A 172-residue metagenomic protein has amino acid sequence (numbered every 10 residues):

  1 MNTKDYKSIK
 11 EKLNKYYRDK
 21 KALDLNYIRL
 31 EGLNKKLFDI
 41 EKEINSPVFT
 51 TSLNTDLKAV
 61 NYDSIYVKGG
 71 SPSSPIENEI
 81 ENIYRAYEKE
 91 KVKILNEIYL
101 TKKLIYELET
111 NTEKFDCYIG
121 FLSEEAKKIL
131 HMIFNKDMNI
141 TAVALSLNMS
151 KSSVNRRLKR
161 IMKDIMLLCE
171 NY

Functional and structural regions predicted by a protein language model:
M1-F115, N171-Y172: N-terminal interaction/assembly modules
F115, V154-I165: DNA major-groove recognition helices of helix-turn-helix
I119-A126: Short helix-coil-helix linker/hinge
I129-L130: A short pre-motif secondary-structure segment
I133-D137: Short helix-to-turn junction characteristic of helix-turn-helix DNA-binding domains, especially the helix
A142-L145: Short alpha-helical "recognition helix" segments of helix-turn-helix
